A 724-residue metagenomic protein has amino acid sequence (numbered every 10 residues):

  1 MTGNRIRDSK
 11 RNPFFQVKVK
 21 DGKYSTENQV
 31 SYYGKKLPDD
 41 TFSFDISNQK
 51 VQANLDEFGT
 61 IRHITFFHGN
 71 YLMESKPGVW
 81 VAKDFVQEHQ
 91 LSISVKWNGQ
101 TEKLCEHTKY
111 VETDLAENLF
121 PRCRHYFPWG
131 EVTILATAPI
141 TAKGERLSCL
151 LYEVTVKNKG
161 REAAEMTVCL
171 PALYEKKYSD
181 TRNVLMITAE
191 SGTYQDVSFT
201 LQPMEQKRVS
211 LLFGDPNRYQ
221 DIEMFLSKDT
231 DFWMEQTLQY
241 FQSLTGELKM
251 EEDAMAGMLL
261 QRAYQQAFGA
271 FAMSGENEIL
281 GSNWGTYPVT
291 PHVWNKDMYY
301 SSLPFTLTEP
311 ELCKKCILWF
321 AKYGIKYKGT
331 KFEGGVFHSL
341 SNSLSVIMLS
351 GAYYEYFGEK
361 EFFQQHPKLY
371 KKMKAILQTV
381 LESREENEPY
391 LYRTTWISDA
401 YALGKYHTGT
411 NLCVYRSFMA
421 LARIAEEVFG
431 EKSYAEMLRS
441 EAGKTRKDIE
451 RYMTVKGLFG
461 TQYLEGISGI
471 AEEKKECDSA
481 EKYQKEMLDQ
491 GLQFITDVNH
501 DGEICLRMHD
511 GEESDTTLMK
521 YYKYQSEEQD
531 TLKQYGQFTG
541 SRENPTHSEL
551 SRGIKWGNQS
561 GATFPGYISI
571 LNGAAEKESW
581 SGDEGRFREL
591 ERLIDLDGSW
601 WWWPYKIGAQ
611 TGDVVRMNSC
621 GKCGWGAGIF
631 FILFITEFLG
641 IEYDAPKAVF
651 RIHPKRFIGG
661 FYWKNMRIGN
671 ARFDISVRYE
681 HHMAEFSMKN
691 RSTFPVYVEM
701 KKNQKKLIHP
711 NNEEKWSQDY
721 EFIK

Functional and structural regions predicted by a protein language model:
M1-K23, L115-A116, F127-T290, Q704-K705 (+1 more regions): Acidic/polar, glycine-enriched structural segments that form the non-catalytic walls/loops of the carbohydrate-binding
M1-V95: Beta-strand-rich N-terminal accessory domains
T2-G22, E431-K475, K485-F494, E527-F673 (+1 more regions): Non-catalytic carbohydrate-binding regions of carbohydrate-active enzymes
L72-A142, W580-K724: Non-catalytic C-terminal accessory modules of carbohydrate-active enzymes
V197-T200, M204-L226, G335-S341, L377-G443 (+1 more regions): The feature captures the catalytic groove of carbohydrate-active enzymes
P203, P291-N387, T408-Y415, F587 (+1 more regions): Aromatic-rich carbohydrate-recognition surfaces in CAZymes
L238-E355, F363, D510-Y521, L532 (+2 more regions): Substrate-binding groove/exosite segments of carbohydrate-active enzymes
M250-G269, G351-G409, M437-S440, K444 (+1 more regions): Active-site acid/base region of carbohydrate-active enzymes
